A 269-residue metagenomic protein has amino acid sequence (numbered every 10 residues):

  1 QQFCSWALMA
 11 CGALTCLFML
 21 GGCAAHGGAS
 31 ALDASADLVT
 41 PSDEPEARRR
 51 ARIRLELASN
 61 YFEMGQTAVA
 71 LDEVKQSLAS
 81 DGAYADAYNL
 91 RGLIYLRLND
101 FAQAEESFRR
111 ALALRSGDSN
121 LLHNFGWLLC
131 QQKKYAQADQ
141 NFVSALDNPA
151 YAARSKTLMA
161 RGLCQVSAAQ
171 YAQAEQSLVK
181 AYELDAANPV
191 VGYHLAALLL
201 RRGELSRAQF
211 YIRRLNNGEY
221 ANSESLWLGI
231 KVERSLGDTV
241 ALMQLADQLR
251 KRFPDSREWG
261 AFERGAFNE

Functional and structural regions predicted by a protein language model:
C23-K75, A79, F262-E269: N-terminal leader/linker segments that initiate helical-solenoid repeat arrays
A29-S42, N217-E269: Terminal, low-structured helical/coil segments at or just beyond the last alpha-helical repeat
E46, S80, L114-R115, N148-A150 (+3 more regions): Structural marker of alpha-solenoid helical repeat scaffolds
R50, Y84, D118, A152-R154 (+3 more regions): Residue-level recognition of tetratricopeptide repeat
E56, L90, N124, A160 (+2 more regions): Canonical tetratricopeptide repeat
E63, R97-L98, Q131-Q132, S167 (+3 more regions): Register position in tetratricopeptide repeats
A87, L121, S155-T157, V191 (+2 more regions): TPR alpha-solenoid repeat register
